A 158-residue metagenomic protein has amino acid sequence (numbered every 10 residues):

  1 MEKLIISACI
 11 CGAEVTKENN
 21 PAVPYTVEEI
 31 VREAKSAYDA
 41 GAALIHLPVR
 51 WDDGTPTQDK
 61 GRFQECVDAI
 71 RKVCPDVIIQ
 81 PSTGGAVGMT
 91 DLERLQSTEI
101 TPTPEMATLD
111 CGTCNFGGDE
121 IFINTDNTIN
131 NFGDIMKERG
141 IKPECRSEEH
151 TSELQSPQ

Functional and structural regions predicted by a protein language model:
M1-A22, T108-N115: N-terminal small/glycine-rich loop or linker at the start of catalytic domains across soluble metabolic enzymes
E2, A8, T55-P81, N131-E138: Alpha-helix-loop-beta-strand connector modules within alpha/beta enzyme cores
K3-S7, L44-H46, D76-Q80, P104-T108 (+1 more regions): Structural preference for beta-strand elements that scaffold enzyme active sites
C9-A13, R50-D52, S82-A86, D110-C114 (+1 more regions): Active-site beta-loop-alpha junctions enriched in small/polar residues
E18, A43-C66, G118: Glycine-rich, proline-tolerant flexible connector loops at the mouths of alpha/beta enzymes
I30, A37, P48, A107 (+1 more regions): Conserved, mostly hydrophobic/aromatic
G88-C145: Extended substrate/RNA-proximal surfaces in nucleic-acid metabolism proteins
E149-Q158: Single conserved hydrophobic/aromatic residue that forms the stacking wall/gate of nucleotide- or nucleobase-binding
